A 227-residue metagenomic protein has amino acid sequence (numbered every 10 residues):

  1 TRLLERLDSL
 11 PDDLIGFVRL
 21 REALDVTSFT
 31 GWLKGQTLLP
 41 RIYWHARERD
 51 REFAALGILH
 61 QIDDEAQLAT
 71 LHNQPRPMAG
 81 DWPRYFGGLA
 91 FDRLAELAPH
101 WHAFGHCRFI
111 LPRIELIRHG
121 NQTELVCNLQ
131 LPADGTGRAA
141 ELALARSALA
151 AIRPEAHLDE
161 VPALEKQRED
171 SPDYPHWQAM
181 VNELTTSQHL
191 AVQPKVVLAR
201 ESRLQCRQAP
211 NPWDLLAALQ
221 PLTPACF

Functional and structural regions predicted by a protein language model:
T1-F227: Signature of the chorismate-utilizing enzyme
